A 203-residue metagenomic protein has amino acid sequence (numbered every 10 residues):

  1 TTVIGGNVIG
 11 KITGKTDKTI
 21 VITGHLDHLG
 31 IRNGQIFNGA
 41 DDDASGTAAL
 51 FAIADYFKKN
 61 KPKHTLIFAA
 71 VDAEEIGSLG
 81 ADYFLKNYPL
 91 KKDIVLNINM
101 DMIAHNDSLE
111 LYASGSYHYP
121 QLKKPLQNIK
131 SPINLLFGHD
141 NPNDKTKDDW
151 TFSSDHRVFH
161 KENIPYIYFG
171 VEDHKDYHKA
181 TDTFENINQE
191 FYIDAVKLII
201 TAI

Functional and structural regions predicted by a protein language model:
T1-G39, A52-D55, K59, K63: Soluble metallo-hydrolase cores and metallopeptidase-like ectodomains found primarily in the secretory/periplasmic
D17, V71-E172: Metal-dependent peptidase/peptidase-like ectodomains
T23, T47, F51-A54, S78-L85 (+5 more regions): Extracytoplasmic/secreted envelope proteins and their assembly/folding machinery, especially bacterial periplasmic
I31-F37, S108-L111, K179-D182: Short acidic, glycine/proline-rich loop/turn micro-motifs
A40-A48, N60, E75-L79, S116-P120 (+2 more regions): Soluble non-cytosolic domains of exported or imported proteins
A48, D55, K175-I203: His/Asp/Glu-rich mid-to-C-terminal helical/loop segments that flank catalytic regions of hydrolases
L50, T65-I67, P165: A fold-wide structural signal in alpha/beta-hydrolase
K58-N60, N141, F152-S153, H160 (+1 more regions): C-terminal soluble interaction/assembly domains
